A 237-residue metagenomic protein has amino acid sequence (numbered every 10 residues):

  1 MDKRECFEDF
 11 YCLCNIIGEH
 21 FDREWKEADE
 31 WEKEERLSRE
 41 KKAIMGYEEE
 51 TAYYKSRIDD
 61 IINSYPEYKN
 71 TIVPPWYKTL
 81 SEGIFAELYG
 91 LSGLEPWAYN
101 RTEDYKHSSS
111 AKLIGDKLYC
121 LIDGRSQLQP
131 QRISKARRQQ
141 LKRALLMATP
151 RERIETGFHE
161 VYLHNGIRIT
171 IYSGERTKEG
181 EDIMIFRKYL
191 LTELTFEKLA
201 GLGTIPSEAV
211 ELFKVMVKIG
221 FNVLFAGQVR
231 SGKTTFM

Functional and structural regions predicted by a protein language model:
M1-E152: N-terminal accessory targeting/assembly segments
P96, N100, D104, T177 (+2 more regions): Generic preference for flexible, low-structure residues
S110-I219: P-loop NTP-binding catalytic core
N222: Walker A (P-loop) ATP-phosphate-binding motif of ABC ATPase nucleotide-binding domains
F225-G227: Hydrophobic anchor at the beta1->P-loop junction of P-loop NTPases
G232-K233: Conserved glycine(s) of the Walker
F236: Hydrophobic positions on the alpha1 helix immediately C-terminal to the Walker A/P-loop
